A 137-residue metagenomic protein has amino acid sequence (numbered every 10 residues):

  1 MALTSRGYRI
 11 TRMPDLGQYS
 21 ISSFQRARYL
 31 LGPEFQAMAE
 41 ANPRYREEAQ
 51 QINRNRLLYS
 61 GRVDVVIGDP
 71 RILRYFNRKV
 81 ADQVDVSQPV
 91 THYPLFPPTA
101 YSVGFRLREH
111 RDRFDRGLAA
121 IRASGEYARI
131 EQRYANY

Functional and structural regions predicted by a protein language model:
A2-I21, Q36: Flexible hinge/capping segments at coil-to-helix
L3-R6, R26-A27, P70-I72, R108: Solvent-exposed coil/turn segments that connect beta secondary-structure elements in extracytoplasmic/periplasmic
M13, G32, I52-N55, P70 (+4 more regions): Extracytoplasmic/secreted envelope proteins and their assembly/folding machinery, especially bacterial periplasmic
S20-S23, V66, G104: Short, well-ordered beta-strand segments
A27-A37, V84-D85, L118-Y137: Ligand-binding clefts/hinges and TM-proximal coupling segments of bilobed small-molecule sensing domains
E34-F35, D64-P97: A ligand-binding cleft/hinge motif common to bilobed small-molecule-binding domains
Y45-S60: Short helix-initiation/N-cap motifs at beta->coil->alpha
D82-D115, A119, Y137: Periplasmic-binding protein-like
